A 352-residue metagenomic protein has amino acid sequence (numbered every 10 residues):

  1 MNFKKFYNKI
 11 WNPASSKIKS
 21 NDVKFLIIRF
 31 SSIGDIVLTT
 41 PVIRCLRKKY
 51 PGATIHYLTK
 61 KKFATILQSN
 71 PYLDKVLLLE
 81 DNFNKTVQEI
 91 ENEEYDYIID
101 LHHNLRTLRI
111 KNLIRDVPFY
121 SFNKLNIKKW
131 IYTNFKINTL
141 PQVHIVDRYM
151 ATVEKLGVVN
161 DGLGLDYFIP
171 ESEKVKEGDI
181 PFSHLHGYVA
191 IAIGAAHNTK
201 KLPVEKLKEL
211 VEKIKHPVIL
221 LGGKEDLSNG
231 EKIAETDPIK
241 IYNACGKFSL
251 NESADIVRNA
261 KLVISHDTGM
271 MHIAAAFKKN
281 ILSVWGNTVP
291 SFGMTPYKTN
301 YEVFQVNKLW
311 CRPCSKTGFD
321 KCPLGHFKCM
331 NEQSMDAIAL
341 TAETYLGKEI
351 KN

Functional and structural regions predicted by a protein language model:
M1-N352: Catalytic machinery of carbohydrate-active enzymes, primarily nucleotide-sugar-dependent glycosyltransferases
